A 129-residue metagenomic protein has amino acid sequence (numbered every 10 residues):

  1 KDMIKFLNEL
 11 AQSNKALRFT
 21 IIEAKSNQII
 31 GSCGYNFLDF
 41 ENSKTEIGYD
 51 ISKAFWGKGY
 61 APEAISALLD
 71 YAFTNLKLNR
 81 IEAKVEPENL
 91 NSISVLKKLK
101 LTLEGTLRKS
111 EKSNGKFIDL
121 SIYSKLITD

Functional and structural regions predicted by a protein language model:
K1-A54, F117-D129: GNAT-family acyltransferases
C33, I47, I81-A83, K97 (+2 more regions): A structural signal for short, well-ordered beta-strand segments
Y49-K53, G57-T74, L90-K98: Conserved acetyl-CoA-binding loop-helix of GNAT-fold acetyltransferases
E82-K84, T102-D119: Conserved catalytic-core motifs of GNAT/GCN5-like acyltransferases
P87: Catalytic-loop Lys-Pro-X-Asn motif of eukaryotic-like protein kinases
